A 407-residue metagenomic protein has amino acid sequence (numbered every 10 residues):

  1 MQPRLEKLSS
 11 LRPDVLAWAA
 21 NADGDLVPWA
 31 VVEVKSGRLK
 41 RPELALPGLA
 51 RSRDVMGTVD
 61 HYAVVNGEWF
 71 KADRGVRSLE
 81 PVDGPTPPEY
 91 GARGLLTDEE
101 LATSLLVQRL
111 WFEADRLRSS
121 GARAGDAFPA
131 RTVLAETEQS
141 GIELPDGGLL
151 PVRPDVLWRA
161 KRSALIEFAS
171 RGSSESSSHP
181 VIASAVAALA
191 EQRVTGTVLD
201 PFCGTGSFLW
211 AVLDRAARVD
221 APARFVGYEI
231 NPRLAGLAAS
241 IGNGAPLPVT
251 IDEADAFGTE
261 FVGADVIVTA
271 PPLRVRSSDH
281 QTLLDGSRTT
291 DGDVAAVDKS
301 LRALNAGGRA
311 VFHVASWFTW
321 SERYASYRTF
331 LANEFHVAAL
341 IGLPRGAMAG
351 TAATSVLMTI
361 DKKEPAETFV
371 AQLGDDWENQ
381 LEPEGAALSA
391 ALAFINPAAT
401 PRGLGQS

Functional and structural regions predicted by a protein language model:
M1-Q2, R12, L16, V34-K35 (+2 more regions): Class I S-adenosyl-L-methionine
P13-L39, R51-S52: Conserved catalytic cores of phosphodiester-cleaving nucleases, focusing on short active-site segments
D14, W29, V59-D60, G196 (+2 more regions): Conserved acidic residues
D25-V27, P42, A72, V76-E99 (+1 more regions): Flexible, glycine-/basic-rich loop-and-beta segments that form/coincide with the SAM-dependent methyltransferase
V27-P28, M56-D60, N66-W69, G308 (+2 more regions): Short glycine-/polar-rich loops that comprise or flank the Walker A/P-loop and associated switch/sensor motifs
L39, G172-T269, R274, S316: Conserved S-adenosyl-L-methionine
L44-L46, A50-L79: Nucleic-acid nuclease catalytic cores
T289-A347, T351-A353: Conserved Class I SAM-dependent methyltransferase catalytic core
